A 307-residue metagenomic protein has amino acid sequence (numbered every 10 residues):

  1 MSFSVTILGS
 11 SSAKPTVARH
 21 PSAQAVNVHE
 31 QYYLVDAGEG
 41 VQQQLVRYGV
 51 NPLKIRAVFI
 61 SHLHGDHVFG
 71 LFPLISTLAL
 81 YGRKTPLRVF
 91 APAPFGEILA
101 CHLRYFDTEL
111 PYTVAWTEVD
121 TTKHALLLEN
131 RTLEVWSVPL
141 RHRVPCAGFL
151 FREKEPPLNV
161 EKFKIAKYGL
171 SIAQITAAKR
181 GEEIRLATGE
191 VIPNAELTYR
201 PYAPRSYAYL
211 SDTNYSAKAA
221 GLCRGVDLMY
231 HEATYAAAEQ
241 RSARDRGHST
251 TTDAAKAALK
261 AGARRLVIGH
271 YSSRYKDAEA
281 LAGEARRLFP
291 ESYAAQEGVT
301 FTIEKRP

Functional and structural regions predicted by a protein language model:
M1-Y48, K84-P86, F149-F151, R200-L210 (+1 more regions): Conserved beta-strand hairpin/beta-sheet module of binuclear metal-dependent hydrolase folds, prominently
V5, D36, L45, H62 (+8 more regions): Divalent metal-coordination and catalytic microenvironments
T6, F90, A115-D120, W136-V138 (+1 more regions): General small-molecule cofactor/ligand-binding pocket signal
V35-G38, I55-L63, P92, A208-T213 (+3 more regions): Active-site neighborhood of phospho(di)ester-bond hydrolases with catalytic His/Asp-centered motifs
E39-F90, E118-D120: Active-site metal-binding motif and surrounding structural segment of the metallo-beta-lactamase
L71-L78, K276-E284: Metal-dependent catalytic neighborhoods of phosphoester/phosphodiester hydrolases
R83-L87, P92-D120: Active-site neighborhood of divalent metal-dependent phosphoester bond hydrolases
D120-I268, D277-L288, E304-P307: Metal-dependent phosphodiesterase/nuclease catalytic metal-binding core
